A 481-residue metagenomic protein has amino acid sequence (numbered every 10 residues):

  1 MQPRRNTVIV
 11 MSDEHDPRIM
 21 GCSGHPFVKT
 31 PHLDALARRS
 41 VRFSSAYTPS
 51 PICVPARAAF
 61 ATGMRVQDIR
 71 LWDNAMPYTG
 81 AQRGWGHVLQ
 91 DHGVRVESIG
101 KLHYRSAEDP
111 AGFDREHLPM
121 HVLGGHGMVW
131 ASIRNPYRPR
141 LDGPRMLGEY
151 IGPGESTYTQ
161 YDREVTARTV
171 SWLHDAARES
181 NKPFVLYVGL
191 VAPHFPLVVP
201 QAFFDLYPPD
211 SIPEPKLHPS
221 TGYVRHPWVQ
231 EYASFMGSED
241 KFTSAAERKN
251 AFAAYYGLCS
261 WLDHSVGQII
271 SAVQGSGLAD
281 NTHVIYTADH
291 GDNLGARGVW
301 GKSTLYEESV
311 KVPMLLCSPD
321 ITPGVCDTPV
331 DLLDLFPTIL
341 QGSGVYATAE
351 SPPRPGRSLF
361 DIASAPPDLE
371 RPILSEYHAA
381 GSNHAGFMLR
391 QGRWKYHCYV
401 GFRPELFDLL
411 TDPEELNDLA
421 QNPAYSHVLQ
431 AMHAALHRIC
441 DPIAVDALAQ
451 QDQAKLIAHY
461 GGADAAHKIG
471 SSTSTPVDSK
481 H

Functional and structural regions predicted by a protein language model:
M1-Y399, P404, P413-A434, A463-H481: Formylglycine-dependent sulfatase
L410: Residues forming the ATP-binding cleft of Hanks-type serine/threonine protein kinase domains
P423-K455: A contiguous, mid-protein "functional segment" used to position or interact with cofactors/ions or partner subunits
